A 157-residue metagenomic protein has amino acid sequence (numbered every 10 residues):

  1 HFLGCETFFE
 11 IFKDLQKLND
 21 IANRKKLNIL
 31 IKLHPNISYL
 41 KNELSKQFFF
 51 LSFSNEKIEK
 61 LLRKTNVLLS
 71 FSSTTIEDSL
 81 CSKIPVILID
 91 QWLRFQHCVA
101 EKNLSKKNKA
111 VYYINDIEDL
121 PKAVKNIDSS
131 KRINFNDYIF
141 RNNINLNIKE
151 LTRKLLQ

Functional and structural regions predicted by a protein language model:
H1-E43: Conserved catalytic-core segment of nucleotide-activated headgroup transferases in glycan assembly
I31-L33, S70, L88-D90: Short beta-strand/turn micro-motifs composed of small residues that flank or help shape donor/cofactor-binding pockets
Y39-F50, T74-N142: Catalytic binding pocket for nucleotide-activated donors in carbohydrate/polymer assembly enzymes
S52-K60: Conserved active-site histidine-acidic residue motif and adjacent donor-binding/catalytic loop of glycosyltransferases
K60-L61, L104: Structural alpha-helical scaffold elements that stabilize or flank donor/cofactor-binding regions in carbohydrate
L62-R63, C81: Flexible glycine/serine/alanine-rich "lid" or loop that lines and gates the nucleotide-sugar donor pocket in diverse
R63-F71: Acidic donor-binding loop of glycosyltransferase active sites
R141-Q157: C-terminal alpha-helical cap of glycosyltransferases
